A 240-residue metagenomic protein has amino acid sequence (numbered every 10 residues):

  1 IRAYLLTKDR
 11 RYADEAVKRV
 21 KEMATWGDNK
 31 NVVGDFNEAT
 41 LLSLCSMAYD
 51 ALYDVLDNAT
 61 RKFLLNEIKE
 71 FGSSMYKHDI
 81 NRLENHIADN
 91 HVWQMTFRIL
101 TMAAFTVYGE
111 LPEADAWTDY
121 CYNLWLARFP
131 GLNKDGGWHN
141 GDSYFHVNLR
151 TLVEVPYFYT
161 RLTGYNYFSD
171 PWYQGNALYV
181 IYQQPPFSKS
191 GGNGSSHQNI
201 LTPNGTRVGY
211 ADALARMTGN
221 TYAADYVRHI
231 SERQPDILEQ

Functional and structural regions predicted by a protein language model:
I1-K189: Aromatic-lined, polymer-binding surfaces characteristic of secreted/periplasmic polysaccharide-degrading enzymes
G164-E239: C-terminal, helix-dominated tail/subdomain
